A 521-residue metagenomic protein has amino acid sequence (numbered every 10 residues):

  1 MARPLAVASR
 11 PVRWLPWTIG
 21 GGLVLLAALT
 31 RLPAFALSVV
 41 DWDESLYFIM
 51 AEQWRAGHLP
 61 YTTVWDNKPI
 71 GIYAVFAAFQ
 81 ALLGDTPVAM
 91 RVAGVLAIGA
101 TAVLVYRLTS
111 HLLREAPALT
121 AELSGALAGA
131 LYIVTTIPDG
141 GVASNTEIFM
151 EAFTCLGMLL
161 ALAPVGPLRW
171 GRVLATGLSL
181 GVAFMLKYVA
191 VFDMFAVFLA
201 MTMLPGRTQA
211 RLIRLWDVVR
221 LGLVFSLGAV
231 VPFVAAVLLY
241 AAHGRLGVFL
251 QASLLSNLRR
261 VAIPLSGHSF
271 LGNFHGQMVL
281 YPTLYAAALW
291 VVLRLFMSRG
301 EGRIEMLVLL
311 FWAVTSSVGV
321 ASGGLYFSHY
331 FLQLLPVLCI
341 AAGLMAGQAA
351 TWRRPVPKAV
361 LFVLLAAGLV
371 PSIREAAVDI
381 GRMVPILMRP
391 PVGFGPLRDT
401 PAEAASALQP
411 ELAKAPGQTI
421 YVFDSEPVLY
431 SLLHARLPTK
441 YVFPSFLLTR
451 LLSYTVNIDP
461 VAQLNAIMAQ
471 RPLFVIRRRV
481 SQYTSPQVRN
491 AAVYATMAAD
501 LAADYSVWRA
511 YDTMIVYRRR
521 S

Functional and structural regions predicted by a protein language model:
P4-V7, D193-V230, R294-G300, I340 (+1 more regions): Perimembrane helix-loop-helix junctions
K68, A143, Y188-A190, H243 (+1 more regions): Extracytoplasmic
V105-V134, E151-A152, V165, G171 (+1 more regions): Transmembrane-helix signature of polytopic, membrane-embedded enzymes that assemble or transfer cell-envelope glycans
S110, A116-L119, G157-A175, T202-Q209 (+2 more regions): Membrane-interface transmembrane helices that cradle and orient dolichyl/undecaprenyl
D139-M150: Short acidic/glycine- and proline-prone juxtamembrane loop motifs at membrane-interface regions of multi-pass membrane
R172-Y188, M194-L199, V231, A313-S322: Membrane-interface alpha helices of multi-pass inner-membrane proteins
F192, S317, G324-P357: Hydrophobic/aromatic-rich transmembrane helices and adjacent perimembrane loops
Q209, D217-G302, S316-G324, R374-E375: Transmembrane-lumen/periplasm boundary regions of multi-pass, lipid-linked membrane glycan transferases
